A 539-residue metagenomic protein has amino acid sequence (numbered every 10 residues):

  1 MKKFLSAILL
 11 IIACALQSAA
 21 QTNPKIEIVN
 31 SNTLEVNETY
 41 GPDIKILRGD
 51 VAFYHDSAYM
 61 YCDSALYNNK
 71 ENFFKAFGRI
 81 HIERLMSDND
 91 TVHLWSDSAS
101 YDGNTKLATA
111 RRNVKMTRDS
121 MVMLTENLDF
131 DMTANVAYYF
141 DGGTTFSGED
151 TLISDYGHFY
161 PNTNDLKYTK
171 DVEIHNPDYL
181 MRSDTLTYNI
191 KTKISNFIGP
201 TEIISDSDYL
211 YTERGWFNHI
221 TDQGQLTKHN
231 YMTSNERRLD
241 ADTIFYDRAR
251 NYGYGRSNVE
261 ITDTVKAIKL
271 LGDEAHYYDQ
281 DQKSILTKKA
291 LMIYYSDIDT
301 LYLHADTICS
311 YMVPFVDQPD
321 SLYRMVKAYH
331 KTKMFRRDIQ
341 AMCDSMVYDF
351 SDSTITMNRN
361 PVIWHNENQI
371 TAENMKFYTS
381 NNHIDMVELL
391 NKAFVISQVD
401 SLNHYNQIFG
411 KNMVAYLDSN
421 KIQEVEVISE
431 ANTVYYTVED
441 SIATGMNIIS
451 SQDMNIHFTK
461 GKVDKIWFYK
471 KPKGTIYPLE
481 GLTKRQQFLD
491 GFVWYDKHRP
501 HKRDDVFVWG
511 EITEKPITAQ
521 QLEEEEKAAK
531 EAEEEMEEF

Functional and structural regions predicted by a protein language model:
M1-F4: Positively charged n-region of N-terminal signal peptides that target proteins for export
S6-A15: Bacterial N-terminal signal peptides
A19-F539: N-terminal amphipathic/hydrophobic interface segments
